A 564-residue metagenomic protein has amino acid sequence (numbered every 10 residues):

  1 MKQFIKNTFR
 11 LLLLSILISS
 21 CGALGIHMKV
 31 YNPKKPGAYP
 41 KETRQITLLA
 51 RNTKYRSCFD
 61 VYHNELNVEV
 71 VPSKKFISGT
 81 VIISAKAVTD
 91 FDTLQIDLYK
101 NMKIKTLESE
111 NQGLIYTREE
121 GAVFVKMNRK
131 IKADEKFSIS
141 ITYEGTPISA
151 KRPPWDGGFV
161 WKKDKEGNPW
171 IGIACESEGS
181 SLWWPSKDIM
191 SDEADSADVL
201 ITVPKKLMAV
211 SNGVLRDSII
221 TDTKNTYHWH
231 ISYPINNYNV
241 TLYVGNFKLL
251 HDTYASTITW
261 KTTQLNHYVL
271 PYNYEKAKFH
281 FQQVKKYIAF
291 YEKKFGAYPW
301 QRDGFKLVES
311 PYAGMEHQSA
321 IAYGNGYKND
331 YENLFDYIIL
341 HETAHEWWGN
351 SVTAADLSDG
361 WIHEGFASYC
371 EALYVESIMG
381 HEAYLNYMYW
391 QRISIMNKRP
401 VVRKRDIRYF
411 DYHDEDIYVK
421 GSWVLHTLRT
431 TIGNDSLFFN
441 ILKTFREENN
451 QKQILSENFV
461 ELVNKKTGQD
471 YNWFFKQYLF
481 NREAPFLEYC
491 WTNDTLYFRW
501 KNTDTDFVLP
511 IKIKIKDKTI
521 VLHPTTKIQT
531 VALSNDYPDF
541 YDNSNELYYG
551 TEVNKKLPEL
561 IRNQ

Functional and structural regions predicted by a protein language model:
C21-S78, I82, K162-N168, N472: N-terminal, polar/Ser/Thr-rich
Y31-N32, Y99-K162, L533-S534: A surface-exposed beta-strand-loop module
P36-Q45, Y55, T142-H251, F540-Y549 (+1 more regions): Extended, low-hydrophobicity, Ser/Thr/Pro/Gly-biased non-transmembrane segments
G79, C175-E176, K187-L340, Y369: Hydrophobic helix-coil surface modules that form long, contiguous segments used for peptide/substrate interaction
K103-E110, Y471-N472, W491-N545: Beta-strand-rich binding/interaction modules
K285, A322-L385: Zinc-dependent metallopeptidase catalytic helix centered on the HExxH motif and its immediate flanking segment
E364-V424, T431, N449: Acidic/His/Gly-enriched intrinsically disordered linker/tail segments that often contain short helix/coil "MoRF-like"
D414-L496: Amphipathic alpha-helical substructures
